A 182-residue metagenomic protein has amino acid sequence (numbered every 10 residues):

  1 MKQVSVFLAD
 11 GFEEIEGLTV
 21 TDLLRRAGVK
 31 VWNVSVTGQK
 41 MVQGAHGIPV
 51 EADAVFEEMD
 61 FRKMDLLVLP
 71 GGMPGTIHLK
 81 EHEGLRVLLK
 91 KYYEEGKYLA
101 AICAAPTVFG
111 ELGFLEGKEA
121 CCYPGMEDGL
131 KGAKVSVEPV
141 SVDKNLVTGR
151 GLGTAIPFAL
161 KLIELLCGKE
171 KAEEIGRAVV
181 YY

Functional and structural regions predicted by a protein language model:
Q3-V6, F12, A27-S35, D53-Y182: Active-site-adjacent pocket-lining segments in enzyme domains
F12-G17, M41: Short N-terminal binding/cap micro-motifs at the start of the first secondary-structure element
L23: Rossmann-fold NAD(P)-dependent oxidoreductase module
V34-D53: N-terminal beta-loop-helix "entrance" segment that forms/cooperates in small-molecule cofactor or anionic ligand
